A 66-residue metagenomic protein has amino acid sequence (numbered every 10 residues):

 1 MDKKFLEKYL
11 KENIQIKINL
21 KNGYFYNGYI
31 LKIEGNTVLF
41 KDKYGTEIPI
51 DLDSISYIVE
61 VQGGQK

Functional and structural regions predicted by a protein language model:
M1-F25, E34-T37, K41-K66: Short glycine-rich, low-complexity segments
G28-I30: Conserved glycine-centered beta-strand/turn positions repeated across beta-sheet architectures
